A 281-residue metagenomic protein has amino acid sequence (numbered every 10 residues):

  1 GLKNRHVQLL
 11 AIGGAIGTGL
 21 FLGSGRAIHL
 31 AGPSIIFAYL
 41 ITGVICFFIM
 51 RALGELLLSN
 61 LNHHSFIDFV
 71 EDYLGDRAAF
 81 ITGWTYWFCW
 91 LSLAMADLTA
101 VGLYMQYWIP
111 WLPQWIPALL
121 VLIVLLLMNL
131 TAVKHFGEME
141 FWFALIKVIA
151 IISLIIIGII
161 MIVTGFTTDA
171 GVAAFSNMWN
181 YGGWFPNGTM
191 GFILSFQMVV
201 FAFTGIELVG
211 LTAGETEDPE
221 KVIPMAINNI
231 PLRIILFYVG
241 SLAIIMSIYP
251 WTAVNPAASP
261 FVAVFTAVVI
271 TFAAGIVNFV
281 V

Functional and structural regions predicted by a protein language model:
G1-G25, H29-S34, F47-R51, N62-H63 (+2 more regions): Membrane-interface "cap" regions at the ends of multi-pass membrane proteins
K3, G17, L56, G75 (+3 more regions): Hydrophobic/aromatic residues within transmembrane alpha-helices of membrane transport systems, especially the TMDs
K3-A11, G75-F88, F185-Q197, V239 (+1 more regions): Select transmembrane alpha-helical segments in multipass membrane proteins
Q8-I16, L40, V44, W84 (+7 more regions): Residue-level signature of the transmembrane alpha-helical core of multi-pass small-molecule transporters
F21, M50-L53, L98, G102 (+3 more regions): Alpha-helical transmembrane segments of polytopic integral membrane proteins, especially the permease/helical cores
R26-L30, A38, F47-L130, H135 (+3 more regions): Hydrophobic transmembrane alpha-helices that form the core helical bundles of multi-pass secondary transporters
G43-I45, V121-N129, I149-I160, S241-L242 (+1 more regions): Hydrophobic core segments of alpha-helical transmembrane domains in multi-pass membrane transport and ion-translocation
P113, L145-G275: Helix-loop-helix junctions that connect adjacent transmembrane segments in multi-pass membrane transporters
